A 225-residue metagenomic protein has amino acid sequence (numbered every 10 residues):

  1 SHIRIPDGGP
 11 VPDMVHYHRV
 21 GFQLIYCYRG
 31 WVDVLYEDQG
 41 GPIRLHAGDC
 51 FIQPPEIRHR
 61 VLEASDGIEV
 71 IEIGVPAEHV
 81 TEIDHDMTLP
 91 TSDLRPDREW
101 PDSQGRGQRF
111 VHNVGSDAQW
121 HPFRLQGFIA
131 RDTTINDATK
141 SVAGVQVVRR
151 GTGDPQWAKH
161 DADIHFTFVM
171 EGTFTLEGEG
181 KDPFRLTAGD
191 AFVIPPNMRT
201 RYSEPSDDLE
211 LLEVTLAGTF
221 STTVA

Functional and structural regions predicted by a protein language model:
S1, D7, V80-R150, T223-A225: A short, N-terminal "cap"/entry segment at the start of jelly-roll beta-barrel domains of the cupin/DSBH fold
H2, Y36-D38, E63, E72 (+4 more regions): Residue-level recognition of conserved beta-strand positions in structured domain cores
H2-I5, V11, H16, Y28-W31 (+4 more regions): A structural signal for the main folded, soluble domain(s) of proteins
I3-P6, Y17-V34, V147-G151, K159-E177 (+1 more regions): Short, conserved beta-strand element in jelly-roll/cupin
P12-R19, Y36, I43, L62-E63 (+4 more regions): Short histidine-centered beta-strand/loop micro-motifs that create catalytic or ligand/metal-coordination sites
D38-E56, G178-M198: Short acidic-glycine-tyrosine-enriched beta hairpin
C50-I52, S65-D84, S141-Q146, A191-V193 (+1 more regions): A short hydrophobic beta-strand segment most commonly corresponding to one strand of the jelly-roll/cupin
